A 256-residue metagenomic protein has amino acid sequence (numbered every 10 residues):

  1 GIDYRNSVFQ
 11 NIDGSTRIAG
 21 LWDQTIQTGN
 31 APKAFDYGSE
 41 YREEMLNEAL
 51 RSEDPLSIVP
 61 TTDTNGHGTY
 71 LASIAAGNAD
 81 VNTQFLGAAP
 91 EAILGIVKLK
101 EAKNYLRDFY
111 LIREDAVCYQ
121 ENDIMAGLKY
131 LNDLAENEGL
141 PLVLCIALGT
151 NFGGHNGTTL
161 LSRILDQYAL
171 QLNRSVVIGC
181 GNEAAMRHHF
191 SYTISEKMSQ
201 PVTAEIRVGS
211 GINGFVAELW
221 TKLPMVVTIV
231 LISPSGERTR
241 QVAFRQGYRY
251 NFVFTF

Functional and structural regions predicted by a protein language model:
G1-Q120, G139, N173, I212-F215 (+1 more regions): Subtilisin-like serine protease catalytic core
Q10-R17, L161-S162, I194-E196: Glycine-rich, phosphate-binding/catalytic loops in enzymes
A19, T239-R240: Generic structural signal for well-ordered beta-strand positions
G29-E44, R240-F256: Exoplasmic/lumenal beta-rich domain surfaces
K103-I194, G211-T239, Y248-R249, F254-F256: Substrate-binding/access-modulating region of protease and related hydrolase catalytic domains
S195-G209: Non-catalytic, beta-strand-enriched accessory regions in extracellular/secretory proteins and membrane protein
